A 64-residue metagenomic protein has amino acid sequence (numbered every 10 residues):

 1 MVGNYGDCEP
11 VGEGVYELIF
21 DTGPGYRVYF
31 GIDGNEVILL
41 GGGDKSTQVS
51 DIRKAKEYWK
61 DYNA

Functional and structural regions predicted by a protein language model:
M1-G25, D33-I38, D44-A64: Basic, Lys/Arg-enriched alpha-helical interface segments
